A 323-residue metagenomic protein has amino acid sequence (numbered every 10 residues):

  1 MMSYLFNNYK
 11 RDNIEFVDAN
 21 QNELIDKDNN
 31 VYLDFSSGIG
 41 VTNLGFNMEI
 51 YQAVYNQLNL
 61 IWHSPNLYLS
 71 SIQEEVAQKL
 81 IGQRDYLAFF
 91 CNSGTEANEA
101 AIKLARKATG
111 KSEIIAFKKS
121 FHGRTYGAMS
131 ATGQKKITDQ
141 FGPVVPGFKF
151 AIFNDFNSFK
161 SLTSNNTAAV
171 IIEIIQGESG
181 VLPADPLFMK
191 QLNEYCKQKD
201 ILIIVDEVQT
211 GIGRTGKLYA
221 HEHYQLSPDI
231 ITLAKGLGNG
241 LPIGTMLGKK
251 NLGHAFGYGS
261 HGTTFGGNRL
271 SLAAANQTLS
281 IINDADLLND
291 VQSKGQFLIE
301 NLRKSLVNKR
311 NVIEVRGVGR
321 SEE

Functional and structural regions predicted by a protein language model:
M1-E322: Conserved N-terminal phosphate-binding loop of PLP-dependent enzymes in the Aspartate aminotransferase
